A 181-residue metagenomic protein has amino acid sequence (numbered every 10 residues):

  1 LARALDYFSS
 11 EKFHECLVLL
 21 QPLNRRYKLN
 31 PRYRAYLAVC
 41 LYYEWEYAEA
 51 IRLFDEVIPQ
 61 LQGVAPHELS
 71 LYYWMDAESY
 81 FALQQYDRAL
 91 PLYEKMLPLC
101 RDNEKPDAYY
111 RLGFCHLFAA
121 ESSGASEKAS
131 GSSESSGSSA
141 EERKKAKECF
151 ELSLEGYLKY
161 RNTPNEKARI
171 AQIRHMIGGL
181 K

Functional and structural regions predicted by a protein language model:
L29, E68, E104, E142-K145 (+1 more regions): Structural signature of alpha-solenoid helical repeat junctions
